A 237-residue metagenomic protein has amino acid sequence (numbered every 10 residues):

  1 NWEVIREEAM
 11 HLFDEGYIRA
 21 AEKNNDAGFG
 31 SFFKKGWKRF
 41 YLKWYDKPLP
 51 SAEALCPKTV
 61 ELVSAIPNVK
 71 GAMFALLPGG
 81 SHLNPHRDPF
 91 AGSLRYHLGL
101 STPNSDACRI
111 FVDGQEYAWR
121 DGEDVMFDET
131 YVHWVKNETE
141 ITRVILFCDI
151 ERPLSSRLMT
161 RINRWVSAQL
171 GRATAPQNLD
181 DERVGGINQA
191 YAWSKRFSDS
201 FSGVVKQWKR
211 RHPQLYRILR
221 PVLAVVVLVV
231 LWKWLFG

Functional and structural regions predicted by a protein language model:
N1-R87, S93, S105-C108, V144 (+2 more regions): Fe(II)/2-oxoglutarate oxygenase catalytic core
L77, S101-P103, D128-T130, E138: A short, compositionally biased micro-patch
L83-H86, C108-I110, F127, H133-T139: Short beta-strand His + acidic residue motifs that chelate non-heme Fe in jelly-roll/DSBH and cupin folds
R95-L98, M126, I141-S156: A short hydrophobic beta-strand segment most commonly corresponding to one strand of the jelly-roll/cupin
L100-D121: A short beta-strand-loop-beta hairpin characteristic of the jelly-roll/cupin
P103, W134, E151-S155: Short coil/turn motifs at secondary-structure junctions
A118-V132: Conserved metal-binding segment of the jelly-roll/cupin
D128-E129, I150, T160-N163: C-terminal, beta-strand-rich globular interaction domains
